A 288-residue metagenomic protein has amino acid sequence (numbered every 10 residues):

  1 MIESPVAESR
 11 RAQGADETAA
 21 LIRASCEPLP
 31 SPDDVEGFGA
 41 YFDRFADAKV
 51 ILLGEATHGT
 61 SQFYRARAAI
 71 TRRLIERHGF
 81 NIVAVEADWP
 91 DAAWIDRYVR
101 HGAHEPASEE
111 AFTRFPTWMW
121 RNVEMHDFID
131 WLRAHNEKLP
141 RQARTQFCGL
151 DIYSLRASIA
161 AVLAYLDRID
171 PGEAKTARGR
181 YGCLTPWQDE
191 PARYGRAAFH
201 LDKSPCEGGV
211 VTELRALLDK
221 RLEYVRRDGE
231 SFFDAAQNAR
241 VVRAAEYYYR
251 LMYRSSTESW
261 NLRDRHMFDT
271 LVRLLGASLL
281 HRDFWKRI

Functional and structural regions predicted by a protein language model:
I2-I288: Structured catalytic-domain cores with a bias toward divalent-metal coordination
